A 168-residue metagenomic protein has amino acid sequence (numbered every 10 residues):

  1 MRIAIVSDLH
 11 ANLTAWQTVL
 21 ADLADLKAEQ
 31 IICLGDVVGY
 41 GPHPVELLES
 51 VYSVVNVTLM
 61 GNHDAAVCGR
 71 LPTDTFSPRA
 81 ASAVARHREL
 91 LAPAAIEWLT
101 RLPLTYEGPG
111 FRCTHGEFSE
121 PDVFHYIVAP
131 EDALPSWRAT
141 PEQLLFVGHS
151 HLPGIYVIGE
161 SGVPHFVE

Functional and structural regions predicted by a protein language model:
M1, E29, P109, P141-Q143: Short coil/turn segments at beta-strand junctions that form active-site/ligand-binding loops
M1-N56: N-terminal active-site segment of His-dependent metallophosphoesterases
V6-S7, I31-D36, V57-N62, T114 (+1 more regions): Active-site neighborhood of phospho(di)ester-bond hydrolases with catalytic His/Asp-centered motifs
H10-A15, G39-G41, H63-C68, E120-P121 (+1 more regions): Active-site environment of divalent metal-dependent phosphoester hydrolases
Q17-T18, P44-E46, L71, H125 (+1 more regions): Short amphipathic alpha-helical segments
Q30, V57-M60, A80, P164-E168: Short hydrophobic/aromatic-enriched beta-strand-loop microsegments
L47-L48, S53-T114, S119-P141: Active-site neighborhood of divalent metal-dependent phosphoester bond hydrolases
I127-E168: Conserved beta-sheet core of the metallophosphoesterase superfamily
